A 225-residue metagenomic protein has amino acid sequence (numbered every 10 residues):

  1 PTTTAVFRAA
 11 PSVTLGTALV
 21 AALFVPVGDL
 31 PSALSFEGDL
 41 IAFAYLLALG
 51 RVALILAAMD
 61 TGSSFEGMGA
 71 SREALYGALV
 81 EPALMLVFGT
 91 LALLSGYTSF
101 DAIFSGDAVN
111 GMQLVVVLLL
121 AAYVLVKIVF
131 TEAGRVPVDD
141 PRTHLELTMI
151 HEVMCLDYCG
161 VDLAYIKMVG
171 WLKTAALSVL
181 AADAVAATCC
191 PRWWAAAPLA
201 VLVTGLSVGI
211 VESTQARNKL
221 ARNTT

Functional and structural regions predicted by a protein language model:
P1, D139-V161: Juxtamembrane inter-helical linkers in multi-pass membrane proteins
T3-V25, G38-A48: Hydrophobic alpha-helical transmembrane segments in multi-pass integral membrane proteins
L19-S35, L54-S63, L93-S99: Transmembrane alpha-helix boundary signature
L34-A48, N110-E132, W193: Alpha-helical transmembrane segments
A48, E73-G89, M149-D157, T224-T225: Small-residue-rich segments of transmembrane alpha-helices in multi-pass membrane proteins, especially helix faces
F88-V117: Juxtamembrane/interfacial segments at transmembrane-helix boundaries in multi-pass membrane proteins
E152-W193, A197-G209: Alpha-helical transmembrane segments of helical membrane proteins, especially in multi-pass transport, channel
V208-T225: Interfacial loop-to-transmembrane junctions
